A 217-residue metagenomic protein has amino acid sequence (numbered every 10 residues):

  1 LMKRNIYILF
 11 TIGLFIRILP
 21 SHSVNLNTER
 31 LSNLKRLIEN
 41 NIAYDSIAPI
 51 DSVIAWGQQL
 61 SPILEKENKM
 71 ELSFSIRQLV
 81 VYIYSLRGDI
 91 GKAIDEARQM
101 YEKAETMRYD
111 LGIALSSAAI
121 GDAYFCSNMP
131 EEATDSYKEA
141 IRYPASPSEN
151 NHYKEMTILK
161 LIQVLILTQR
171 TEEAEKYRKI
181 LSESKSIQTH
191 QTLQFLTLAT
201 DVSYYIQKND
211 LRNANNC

Functional and structural regions predicted by a protein language model:
N25-E29, A48, N68, R108 (+2 more regions): Structural signature of alpha-solenoid helical repeat scaffolds
T28-S32, E71, L111, H152 (+1 more regions): Residue signature of alpha-solenoid helical repeat architecture, marking inter-repeat boundaries and helix-start
S32-R36, S75, L115-S116, K154-M156 (+1 more regions): Residue register of alpha-helical TPR repeats
E39-I42, Y82, L115, D122 (+2 more regions): Residue-level recognition of tetratricopeptide repeat
Q58-E65, R98-E105, K138-E149, K179-S186 (+1 more regions): Amphipathic alpha-helical segments of tetratricopeptide repeats
